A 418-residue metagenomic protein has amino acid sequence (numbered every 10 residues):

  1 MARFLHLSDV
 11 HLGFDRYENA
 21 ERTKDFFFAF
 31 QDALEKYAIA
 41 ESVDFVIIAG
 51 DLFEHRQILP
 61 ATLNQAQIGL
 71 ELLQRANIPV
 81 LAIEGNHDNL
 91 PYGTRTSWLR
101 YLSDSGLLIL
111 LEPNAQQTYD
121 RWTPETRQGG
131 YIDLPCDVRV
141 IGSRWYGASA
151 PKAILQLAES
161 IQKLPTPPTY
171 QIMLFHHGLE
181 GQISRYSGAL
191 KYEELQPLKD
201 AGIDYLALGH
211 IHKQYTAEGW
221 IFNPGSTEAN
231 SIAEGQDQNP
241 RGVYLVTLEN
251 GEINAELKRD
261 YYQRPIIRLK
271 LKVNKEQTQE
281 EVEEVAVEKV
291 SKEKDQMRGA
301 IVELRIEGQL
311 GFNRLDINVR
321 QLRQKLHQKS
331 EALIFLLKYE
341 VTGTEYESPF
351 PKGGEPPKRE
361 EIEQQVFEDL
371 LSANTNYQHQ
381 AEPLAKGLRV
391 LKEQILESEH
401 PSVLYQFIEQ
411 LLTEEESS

Functional and structural regions predicted by a protein language model:
M1, F30-E41, Y131, A158-L164 (+1 more regions): Short amphipathic alpha-helices and their capping/turn segments at secondary-structure boundaries
M1-G69, S402: N-terminal active-site segment of His-dependent metallophosphoesterases
R3, S42, R139, T169 (+3 more regions): Short loop/turn motifs at secondary-structure junctions
A38-D44, L72-R75, E293-M297: Glycine-rich phosphate/diphosphate-binding loops that line cofactor/substrate pockets in enzymes
F45, R56-E71, R75-T247: His/Asp/Glu-rich metal-coordinating catalytic cores of metallo-dependent phosphodiesterases/hydrolases acting on
G129-L134, P224-E288: Binuclear metal-dependent phosphoesterase catalytic core
N254-S418: Accessory, non-catalytic peripheral segments of nucleic-acid enzymes
